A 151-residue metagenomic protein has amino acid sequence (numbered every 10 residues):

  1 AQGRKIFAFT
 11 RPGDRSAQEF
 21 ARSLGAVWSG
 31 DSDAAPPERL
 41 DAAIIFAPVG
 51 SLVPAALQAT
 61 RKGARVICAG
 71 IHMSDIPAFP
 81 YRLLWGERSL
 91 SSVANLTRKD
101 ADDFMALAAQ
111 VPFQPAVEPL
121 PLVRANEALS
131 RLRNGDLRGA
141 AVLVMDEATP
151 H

Functional and structural regions predicted by a protein language model:
A1-A34: Mid-domain Rossmann-like dinucleotide-binding core that forms the NAD(H)/NADP(H) cofactor-binding site
F9-G13, F46, A94: N-terminal Rossmann-fold cofactor-binding loop
A35-A43: A short acidic, Gly/Pro-enriched loop at the edge of an enzyme's catalytic core that lines a small-molecule cofactor
I44-I45, C68: Redox-cofactor binding/interface segments in oxidoreductases and associated redox assembly factors
T60-R61: Helix-to-beta-strand junctions that scaffold the AdoMet/dcAdoMet cofactor pocket in Class I SAM-dependent enzymes
A64-R65: Glycine-centered, small-residue-biased loops immediately flanking beta-strands in adenine/cofactor-binding cores
G70-R88, T97-A106: Rossmann-fold NAD(P)-binding glycine/threonine-rich loop
R98-H151: C-terminal hydrophobic helical "lid"/dimerization subdomain of Rossmann-like NAD(P)H-dependent oxidoreductases
